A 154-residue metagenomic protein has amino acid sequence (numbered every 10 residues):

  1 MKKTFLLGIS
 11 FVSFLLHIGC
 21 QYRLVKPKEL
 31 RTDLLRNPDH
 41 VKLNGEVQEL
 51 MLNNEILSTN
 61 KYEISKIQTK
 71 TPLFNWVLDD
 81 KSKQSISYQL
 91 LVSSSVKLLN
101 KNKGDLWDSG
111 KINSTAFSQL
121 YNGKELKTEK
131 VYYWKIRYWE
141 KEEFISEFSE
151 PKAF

Functional and structural regions predicted by a protein language model:
M1-T4: Positively charged n-region of N-terminal signal peptides that target proteins for export
G8-F14: Bacterial N-terminal signal peptides
I18-G19: C-terminal motif of bacterial Sec signal peptides marking the signal peptidase cleavage site
Y22-D79: Pro/Thr/Ser/Gly-rich low-complexity, intrinsically disordered linker/stalk tracts
L78-Q84, E140: Extracellular acidic, Ser/Thr/Pro-rich low-complexity tracts
S85-V131, F144-E147: Recognizes extended acidic, P/S/T-rich segments that occur within or adjacent to Ig-like beta-sandwich modules
E150-A153: Terminal edge beta-strands and adjacent linker/stalk segments of extracellular immunoglobulin-superfamily beta-sandwich
